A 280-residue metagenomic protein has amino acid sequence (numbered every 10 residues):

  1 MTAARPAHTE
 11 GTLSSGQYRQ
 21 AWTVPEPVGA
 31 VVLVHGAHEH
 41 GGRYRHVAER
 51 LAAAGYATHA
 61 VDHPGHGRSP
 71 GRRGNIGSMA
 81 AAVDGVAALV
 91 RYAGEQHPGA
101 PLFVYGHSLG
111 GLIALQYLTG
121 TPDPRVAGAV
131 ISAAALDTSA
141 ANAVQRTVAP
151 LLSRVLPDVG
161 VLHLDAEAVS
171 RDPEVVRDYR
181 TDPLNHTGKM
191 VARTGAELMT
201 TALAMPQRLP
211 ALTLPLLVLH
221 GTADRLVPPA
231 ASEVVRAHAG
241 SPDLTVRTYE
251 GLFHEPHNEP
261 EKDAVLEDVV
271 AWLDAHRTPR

Functional and structural regions predicted by a protein language model:
M1-V24: N-terminal cap/lid segment of alpha/beta-hydrolase-fold proteins
V28, G36-E39, T222: Active-site glycine-rich loops that stabilize anionic/oxyanionic intermediates across multiple enzyme folds
H38-H40, G67-H97, V265: Catalytic nucleophile-loop/oxyanion-hole region of alpha/beta-hydrolase and closely related hydrolase-like folds
A48-G71: Conserved alpha/beta-hydrolase
S108-A129, D137: Conserved hydrolase catalytic core segment
L212, V218-H220, D224: Short beta-strand/loop motif that positions the catalytic acidic residue of the alpha/beta-hydrolase fold
R225-A231: Conserved alpha/beta-hydrolase "acid-adjacent" motif
D243-R280: Catalytic active-site module of serine/aspartate enzymes centered on a nucleophile-bearing elbow/loop
